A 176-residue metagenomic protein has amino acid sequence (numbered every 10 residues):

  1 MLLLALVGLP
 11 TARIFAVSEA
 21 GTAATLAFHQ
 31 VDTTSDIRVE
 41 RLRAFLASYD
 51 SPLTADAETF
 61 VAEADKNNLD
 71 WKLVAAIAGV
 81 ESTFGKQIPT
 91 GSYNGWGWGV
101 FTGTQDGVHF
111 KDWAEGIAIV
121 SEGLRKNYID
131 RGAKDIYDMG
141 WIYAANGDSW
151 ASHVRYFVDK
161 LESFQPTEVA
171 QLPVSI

Functional and structural regions predicted by a protein language model:
M1-E19, G103-I176: Non-catalytic cell-wall polysaccharide-engagement segments
L2-V39, F45: Extended, non-globular alpha-helical segments
P10-F15, R43-A62, F84-N94: Short, charge-rich amphipathic segments
V17-T25, A55-L69, W96-T104, M139-Y143 (+1 more regions): Charged, low-complexity, helix/coiled-coil-prone segments
A27-V74, L161: Export/targeting segments at the very N-terminus of extracytoplasmic proteins
Q30-L46, G79-A133: Peptidoglycan-targeting cell-wall enzymes and recognition modules
A55-D56, K72-L73, Y93, R131-K134: Alpha-helix N-cap and coil->helix boundary residues
K66, T83-F84, A145-N146: A short structural micro-motif
